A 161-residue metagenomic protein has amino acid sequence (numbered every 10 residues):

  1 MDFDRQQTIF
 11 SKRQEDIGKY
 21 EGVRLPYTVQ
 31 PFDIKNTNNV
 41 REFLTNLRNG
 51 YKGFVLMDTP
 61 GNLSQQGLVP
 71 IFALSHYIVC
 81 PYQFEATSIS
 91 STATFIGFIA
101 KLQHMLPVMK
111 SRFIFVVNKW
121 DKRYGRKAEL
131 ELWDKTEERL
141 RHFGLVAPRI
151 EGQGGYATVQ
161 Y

Functional and structural regions predicted by a protein language model:
M1-L56, G61-N62: P-loop/Walker-type NTP enzyme "switch/lid" segment
Q6-I9, N62-S64, S88, L102 (+1 more regions): Catalytic P-loop NTPase motifs of RecA-like helicase/translocase cores
G50, Q66-A86: Inter-motif core of Ras-like GTPase G domains
F54, F72, I114: Hydrophobic "anchor" residues on beta-strands that sit immediately upstream of conserved functional sites
M57, C80, F115-V117: Structural beta-sheet core signal
T92-K110: Conserved C-terminal guanine-recognition region of P-loop GTPase G domains, centered on the G4
W120-Y161: Beta-strand-loop-alpha "switch" segments that mediate conformational coupling across diverse proteins
